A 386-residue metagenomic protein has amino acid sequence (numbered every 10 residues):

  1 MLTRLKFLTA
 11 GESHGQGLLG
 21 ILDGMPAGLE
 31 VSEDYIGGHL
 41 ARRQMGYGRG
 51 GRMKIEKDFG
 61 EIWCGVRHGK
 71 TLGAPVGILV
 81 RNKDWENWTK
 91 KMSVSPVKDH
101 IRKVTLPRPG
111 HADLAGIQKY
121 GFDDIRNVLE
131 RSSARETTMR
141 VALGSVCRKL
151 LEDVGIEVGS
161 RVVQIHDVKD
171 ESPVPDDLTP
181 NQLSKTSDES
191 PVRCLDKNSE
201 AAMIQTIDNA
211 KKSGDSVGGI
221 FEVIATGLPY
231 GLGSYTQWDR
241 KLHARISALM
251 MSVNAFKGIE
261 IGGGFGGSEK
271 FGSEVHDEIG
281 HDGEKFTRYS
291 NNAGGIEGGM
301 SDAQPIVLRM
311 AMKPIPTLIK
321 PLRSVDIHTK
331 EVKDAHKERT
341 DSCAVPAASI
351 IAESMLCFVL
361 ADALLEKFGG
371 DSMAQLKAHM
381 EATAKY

Functional and structural regions predicted by a protein language model:
M1-Y386: Generic N-terminal targeting/processing segments that precede catalytic cores or assembly contacts
